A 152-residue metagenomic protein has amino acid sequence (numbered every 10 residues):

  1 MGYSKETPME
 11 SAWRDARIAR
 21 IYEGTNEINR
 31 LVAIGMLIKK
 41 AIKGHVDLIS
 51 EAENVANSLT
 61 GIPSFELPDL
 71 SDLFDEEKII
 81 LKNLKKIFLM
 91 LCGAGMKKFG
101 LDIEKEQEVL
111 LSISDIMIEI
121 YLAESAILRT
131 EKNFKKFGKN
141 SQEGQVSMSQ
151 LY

Functional and structural regions predicted by a protein language model:
M1-Y152: Flavin-dependent oxidoreductase catalytic core characteristic of acyl-CoA dehydrogenase/oxidase-like enzymes
